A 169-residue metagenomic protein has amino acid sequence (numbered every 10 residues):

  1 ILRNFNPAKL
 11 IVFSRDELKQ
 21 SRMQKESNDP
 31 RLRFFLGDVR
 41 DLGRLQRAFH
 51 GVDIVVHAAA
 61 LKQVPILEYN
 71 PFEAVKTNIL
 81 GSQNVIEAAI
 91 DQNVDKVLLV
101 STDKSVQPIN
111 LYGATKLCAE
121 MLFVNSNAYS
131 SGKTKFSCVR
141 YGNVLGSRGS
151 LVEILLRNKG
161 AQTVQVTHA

Functional and structural regions predicted by a protein language model:
N6-K19: Conserved glycine-rich Rossmann-like NAD(P)H-binding loop of the short-chain dehydrogenase/reductase
S14, F35-L36, K76: Conserved residues in the N-terminal Rossmann fold of short-chain dehydrogenase/reductase
L18, R40, K62, L80 (+1 more regions): Adenine-nucleotide cofactor-binding loop residues
K25-N28, R33-I54: Conserved Rossmann-fold cofactor-binding substructure of NAD(P)-dependent oxidoreductases
F34, A74, V97, F136-V139: Hydrophobic/aromatic anchor residues within beta-strands of the central parallel beta-sheet of Rossmann-like
I54-H57, L61-M121, N125: Conserved Rossmann-fold NAD(P)-dependent oxidoreductase catalytic core, especially the SDR/UDP-sugar
L111, L117-A169: NAD(P)-dependent short-chain dehydrogenase/reductase
